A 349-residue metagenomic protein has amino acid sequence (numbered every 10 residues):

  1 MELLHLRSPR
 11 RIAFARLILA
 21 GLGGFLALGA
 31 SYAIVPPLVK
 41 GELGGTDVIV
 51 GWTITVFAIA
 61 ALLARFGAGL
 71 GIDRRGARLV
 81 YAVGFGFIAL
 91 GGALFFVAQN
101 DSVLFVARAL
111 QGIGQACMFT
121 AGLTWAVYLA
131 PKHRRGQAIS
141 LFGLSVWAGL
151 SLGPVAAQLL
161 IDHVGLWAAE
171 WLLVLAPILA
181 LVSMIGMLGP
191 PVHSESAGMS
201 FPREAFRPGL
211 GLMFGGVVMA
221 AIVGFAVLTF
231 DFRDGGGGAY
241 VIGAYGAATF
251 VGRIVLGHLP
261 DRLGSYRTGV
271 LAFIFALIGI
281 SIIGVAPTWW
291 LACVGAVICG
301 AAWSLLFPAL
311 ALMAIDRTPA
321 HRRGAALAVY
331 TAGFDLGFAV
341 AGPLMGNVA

Functional and structural regions predicted by a protein language model:
I12-T46, V50, M219-T229: Helix-loop boundary and gating motifs at the non-cytosolic
A58-F66, L150-S151, T249-I254, A339: Residue-level signature of mid-helix packing/kink "hotspots" within the transmembrane helices of 12-pass Major
A64-G76, G252-G264, A349: Helix-to-loop junctions at the C-terminal end of transmembrane segments in multipass secondary transporters
G86-Q99, F275-P287: C-terminal ends and interior cores of transmembrane alpha-helices in multi-pass membrane transporters/permeases
S102-L110, W290-I298: Paired small-residue
A107-S145, L312-M313: Cytoplasmic helix-loop-helix junction between adjacent transmembrane helices in 12-TM secondary transporters
V174-H193: C-terminal membrane-cytosol helix-exit motif in multi-pass small-molecule transporters
